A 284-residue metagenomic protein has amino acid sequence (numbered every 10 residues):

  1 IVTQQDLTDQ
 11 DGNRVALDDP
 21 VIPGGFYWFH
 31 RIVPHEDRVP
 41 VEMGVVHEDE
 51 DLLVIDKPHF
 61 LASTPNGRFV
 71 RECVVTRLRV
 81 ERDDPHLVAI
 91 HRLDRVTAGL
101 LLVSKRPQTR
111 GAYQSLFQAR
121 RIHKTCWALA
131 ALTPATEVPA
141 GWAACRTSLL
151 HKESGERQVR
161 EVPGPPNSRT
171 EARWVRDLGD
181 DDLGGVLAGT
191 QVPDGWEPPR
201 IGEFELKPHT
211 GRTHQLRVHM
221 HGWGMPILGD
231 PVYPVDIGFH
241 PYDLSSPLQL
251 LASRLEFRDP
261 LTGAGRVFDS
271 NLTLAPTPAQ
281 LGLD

Functional and structural regions predicted by a protein language model:
I1-D284: RNA pseudouridine synthases
